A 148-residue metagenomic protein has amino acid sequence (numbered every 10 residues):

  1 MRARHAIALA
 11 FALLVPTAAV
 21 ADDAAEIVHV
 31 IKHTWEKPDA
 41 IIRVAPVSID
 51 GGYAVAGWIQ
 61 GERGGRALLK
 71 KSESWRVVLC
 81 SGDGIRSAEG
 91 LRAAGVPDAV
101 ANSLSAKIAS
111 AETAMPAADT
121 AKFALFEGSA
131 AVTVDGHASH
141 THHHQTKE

Functional and structural regions predicted by a protein language model:
M1-I7: Bacterial N-terminal signal peptides that target proteins for export
V15-A18: N-terminal signal peptide c-region/cleavage motif recognized by signal peptidases
A21-R43: Short, non-transmembrane alpha-helical segments in secretory-pathway proteins
E36-D39, G52-A54, V77: A beta-strand edge to alpha-helix "cap/lid" segment located at domain peripheries
I42-K70: Exposed beta-strand-loop-beta-strand "reactive/processing" segments of non-cytosolic proteins
G65-S74, D98-V100, F126: Short beta-strand segments and strand-loop junctions that repeat across beta-rich extracellular domains
L69-L91: Short beta-strand edge/turn micro-motifs at domain boundaries
G84-E148: C-terminal partner/receptor-binding element of secreted or periplasmic proteins
